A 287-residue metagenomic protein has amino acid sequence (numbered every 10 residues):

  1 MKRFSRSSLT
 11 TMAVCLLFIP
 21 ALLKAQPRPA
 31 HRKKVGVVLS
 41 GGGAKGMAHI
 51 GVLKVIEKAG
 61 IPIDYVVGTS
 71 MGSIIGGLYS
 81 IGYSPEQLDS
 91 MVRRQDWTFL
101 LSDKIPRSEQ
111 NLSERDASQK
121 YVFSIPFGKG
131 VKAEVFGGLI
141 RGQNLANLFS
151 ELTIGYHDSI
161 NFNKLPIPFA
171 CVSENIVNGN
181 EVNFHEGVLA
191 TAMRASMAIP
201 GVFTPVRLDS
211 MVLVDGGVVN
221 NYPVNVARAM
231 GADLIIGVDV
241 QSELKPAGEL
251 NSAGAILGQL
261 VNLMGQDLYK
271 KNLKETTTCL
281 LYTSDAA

Functional and structural regions predicted by a protein language model:
M1-R28, R32: Bacterial Sec-dependent N-terminal signal peptides
A25-T69, G77-S284: Patatin-like phospholipase
S73: Catalytic nucleophile loop
